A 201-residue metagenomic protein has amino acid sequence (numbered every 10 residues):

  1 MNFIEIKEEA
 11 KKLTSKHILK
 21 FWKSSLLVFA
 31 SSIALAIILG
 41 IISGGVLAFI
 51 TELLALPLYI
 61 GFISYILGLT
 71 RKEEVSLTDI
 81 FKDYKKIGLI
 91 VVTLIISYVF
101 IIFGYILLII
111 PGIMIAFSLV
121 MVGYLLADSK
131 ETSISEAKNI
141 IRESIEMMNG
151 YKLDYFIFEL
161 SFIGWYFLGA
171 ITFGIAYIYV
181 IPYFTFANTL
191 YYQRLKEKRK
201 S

Functional and structural regions predicted by a protein language model:
M1, K200-S201: C-terminal end-of-chain micro-motif
M1-A34, F81-F103, M121-G169: Interfacial aromatic "cap" segments that immediately flank transmembrane helices in multipass membrane proteins
M1-S25, I41-T78: Cytosolic-side membrane-entry/anchor segment at the start of a transmembrane helix
A30, R199-K200: Amphipathic alpha-helical interaction segments
S43-E73, I102-S135, Y166-R199: Selective recognition of hydrophobic, aromatic-rich stretches within alpha-helical transmembrane segments of polytopic
